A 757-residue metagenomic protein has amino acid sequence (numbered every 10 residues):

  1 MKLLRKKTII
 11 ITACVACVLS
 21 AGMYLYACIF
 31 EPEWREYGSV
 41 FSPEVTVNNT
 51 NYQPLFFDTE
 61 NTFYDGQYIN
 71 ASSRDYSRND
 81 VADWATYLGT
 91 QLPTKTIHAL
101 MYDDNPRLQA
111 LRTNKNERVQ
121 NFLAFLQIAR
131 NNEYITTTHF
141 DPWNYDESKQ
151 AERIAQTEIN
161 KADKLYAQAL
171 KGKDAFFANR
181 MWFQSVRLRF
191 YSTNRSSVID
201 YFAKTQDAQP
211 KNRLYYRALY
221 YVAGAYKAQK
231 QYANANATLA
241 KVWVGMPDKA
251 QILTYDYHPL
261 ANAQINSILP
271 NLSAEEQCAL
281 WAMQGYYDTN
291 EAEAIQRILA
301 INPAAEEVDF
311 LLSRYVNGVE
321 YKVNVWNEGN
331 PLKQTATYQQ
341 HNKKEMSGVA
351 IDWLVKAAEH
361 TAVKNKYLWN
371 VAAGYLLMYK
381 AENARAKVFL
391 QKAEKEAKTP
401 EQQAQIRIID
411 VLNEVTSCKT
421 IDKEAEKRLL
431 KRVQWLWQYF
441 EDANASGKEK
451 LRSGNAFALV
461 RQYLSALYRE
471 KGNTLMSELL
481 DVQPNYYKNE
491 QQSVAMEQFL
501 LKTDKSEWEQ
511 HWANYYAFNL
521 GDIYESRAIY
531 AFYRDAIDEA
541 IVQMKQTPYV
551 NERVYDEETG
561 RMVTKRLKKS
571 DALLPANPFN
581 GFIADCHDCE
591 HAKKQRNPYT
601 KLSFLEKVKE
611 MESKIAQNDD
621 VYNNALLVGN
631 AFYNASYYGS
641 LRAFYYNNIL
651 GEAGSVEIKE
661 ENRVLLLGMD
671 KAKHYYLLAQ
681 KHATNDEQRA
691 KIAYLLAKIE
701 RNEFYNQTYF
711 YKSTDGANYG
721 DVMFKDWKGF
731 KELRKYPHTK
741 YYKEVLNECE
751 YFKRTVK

Functional and structural regions predicted by a protein language model:
K2, S20-A27: Short, low-structural-confidence N-terminal segments
K2-T12: Bacterial N-terminal signal peptides that target proteins for export
T12-A21: Bacterial N-terminal signal peptides
Y24-L170, A175-R187, S192-K757: Extracytoplasmic/secretory-pathway proteins
